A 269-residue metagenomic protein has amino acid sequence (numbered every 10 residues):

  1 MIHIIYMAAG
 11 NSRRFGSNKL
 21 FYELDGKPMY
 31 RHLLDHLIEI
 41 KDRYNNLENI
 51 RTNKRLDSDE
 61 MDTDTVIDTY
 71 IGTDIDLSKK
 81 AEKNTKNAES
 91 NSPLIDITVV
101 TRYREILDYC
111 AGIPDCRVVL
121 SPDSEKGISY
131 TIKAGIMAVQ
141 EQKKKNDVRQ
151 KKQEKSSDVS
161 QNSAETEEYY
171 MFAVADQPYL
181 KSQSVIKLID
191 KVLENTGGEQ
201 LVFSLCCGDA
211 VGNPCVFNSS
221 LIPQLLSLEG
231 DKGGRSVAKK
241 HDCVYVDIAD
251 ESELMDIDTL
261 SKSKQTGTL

Functional and structural regions predicted by a protein language model:
M1-M7, P223, S227-L269: Conserved alpha/beta core of the MobA/IspD/sugar-nucleotide pyrophosphorylase nucleotidyltransferase superfamily
I2-D59, Y70-G72, D76-K80, N84-R102: N-terminal glycine-rich phosphate-binding loop and ensuing alpha1 helix
G10-S12, R104, S124, A175-P178: Short glycine-rich anion-binding loops that position phosphate/pyrophosphate groups of nucleotides and phosphorylated
F21, V118, V202-S204, C243-D247 (+1 more regions): Conserved beta-strand scaffold positions in the cores of enzyme catalytic domains, especially in NTP/NDP-utilizing
D59-I75, K145-Q153, Q161: Compositionally biased, intrinsically disordered low-complexity segments enriched for polar/charged residues
L94-T98, Y103-R117: Acidic donor-binding segment of Leloir-type glycosyltransferases
P114-K126: Conserved donor nucleotide-binding strand/loop of the catalytic core
K126-S219, P223: Conserved beta-loop-beta/alpha segment of the NTase-like Rossmann-fold superfamily that binds/positions NTPs
